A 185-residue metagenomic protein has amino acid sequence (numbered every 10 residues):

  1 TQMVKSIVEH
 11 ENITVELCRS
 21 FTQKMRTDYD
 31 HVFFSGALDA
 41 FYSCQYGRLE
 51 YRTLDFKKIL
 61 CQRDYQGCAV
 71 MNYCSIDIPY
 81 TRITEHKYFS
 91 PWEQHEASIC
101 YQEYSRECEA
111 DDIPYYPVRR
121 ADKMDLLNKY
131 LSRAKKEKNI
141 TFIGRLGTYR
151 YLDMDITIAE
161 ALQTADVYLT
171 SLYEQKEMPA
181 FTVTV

Functional and structural regions predicted by a protein language model:
I7-E9, D77, K136: Short, structurally constrained coil/turn elements that cap an alpha-helix or connect an alpha-helix to the following
I7-T22: A conserved beta-strand/loop element that lines the FAD pocket in flavoprotein oxidoreductases
V8, N12, A37, Y42 (+2 more regions): Hydrophobic/aromatic-lined pockets within catalytic cores
L17-C18, D30, Y51-Q62, A69-V70 (+1 more regions): C-terminal lid/capping helical subdomain adjacent to the catalytic/cofactor pocket in oxidative enzymes
R19, Q23-K129, R133: Mid-domain catalytic core of redox enzymes that form a hydrophobic substrate pocket/lid adjacent to a catalytic redox
